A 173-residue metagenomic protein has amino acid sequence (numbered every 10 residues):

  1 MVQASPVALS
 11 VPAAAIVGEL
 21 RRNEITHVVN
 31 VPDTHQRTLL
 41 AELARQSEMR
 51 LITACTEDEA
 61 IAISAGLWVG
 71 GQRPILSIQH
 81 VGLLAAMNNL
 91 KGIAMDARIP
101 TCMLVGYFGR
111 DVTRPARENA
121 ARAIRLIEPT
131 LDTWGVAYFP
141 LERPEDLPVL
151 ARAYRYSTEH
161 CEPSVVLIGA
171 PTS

Functional and structural regions predicted by a protein language model:
M1-S173: Thiamine diphosphate
